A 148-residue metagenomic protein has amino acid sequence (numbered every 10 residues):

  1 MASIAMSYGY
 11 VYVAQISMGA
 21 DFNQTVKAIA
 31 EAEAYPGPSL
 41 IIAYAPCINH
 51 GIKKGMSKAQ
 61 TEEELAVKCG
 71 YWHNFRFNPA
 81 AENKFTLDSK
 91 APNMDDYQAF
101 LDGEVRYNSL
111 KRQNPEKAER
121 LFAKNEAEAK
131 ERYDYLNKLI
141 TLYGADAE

Functional and structural regions predicted by a protein language model:
M1-N93: Glycine-rich ThDP/TPP pyrophosphate-binding loop and its adjacent helix/strand module within ThDP-dependent enzymes
S57-E148: Conserved acidic/glycine
